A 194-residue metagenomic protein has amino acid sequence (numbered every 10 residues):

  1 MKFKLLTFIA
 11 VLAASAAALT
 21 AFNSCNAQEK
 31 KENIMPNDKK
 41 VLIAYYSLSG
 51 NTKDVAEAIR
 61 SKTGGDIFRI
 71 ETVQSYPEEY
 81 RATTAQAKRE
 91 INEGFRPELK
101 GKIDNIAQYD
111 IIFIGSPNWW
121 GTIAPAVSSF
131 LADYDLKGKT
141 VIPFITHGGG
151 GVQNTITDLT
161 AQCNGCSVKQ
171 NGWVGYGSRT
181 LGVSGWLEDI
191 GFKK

Functional and structural regions predicted by a protein language model:
M1-K30: Bacterial Sec-dependent N-terminal signal peptides
S24-I111, G121-I123, S128, A132 (+2 more regions): N-terminal beta1-alpha1-beta2 submodule of the flavodoxin-like/Rossmannoid cofactor-binding fold
I67, G138, S167-V168: Secondary-structure boundary/capping signal
Q86, K139-T140: P-loop/Walker A phosphate-binding loop and immediately adjacent motor/lid segment at beta-alpha junctions
S116-P117: Glycine-rich, N-terminal phosphate-binding loop of Rossmann-like dinucleotide-binding domains
A132-G138, C163-N164: Short, conserved loop/helix-junction motifs that constitute active-site signature segments in enzyme catalytic cores
I142-R179: Short, glycine-/small-residue-rich phosphate/pyrophosphate-handling segment
